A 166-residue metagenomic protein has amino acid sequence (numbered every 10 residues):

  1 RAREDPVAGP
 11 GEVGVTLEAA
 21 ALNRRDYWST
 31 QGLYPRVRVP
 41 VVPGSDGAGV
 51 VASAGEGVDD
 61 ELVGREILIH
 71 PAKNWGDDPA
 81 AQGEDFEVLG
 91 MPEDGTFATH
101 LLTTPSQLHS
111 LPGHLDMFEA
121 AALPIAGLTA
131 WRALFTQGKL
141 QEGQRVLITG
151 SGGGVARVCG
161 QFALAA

Functional and structural regions predicted by a protein language model:
E4-A20, L33-G76, P92, P112: Glycine-rich beta-strand-centered segment in the early N-terminal region that forms part of a ligand/cofactor-binding
R24-Q31, D78: Cytochrome P450 core scaffold surrounding the K-helix E-X-X-R motif and the conserved "meander" helix-loop region
R65-E66, H100, R145: Residue-level marker of beta-strand positions
N74-E84: Short, Lys/Arg- and Gly-enriched loop/turn segments at beta-strand edges
F86-H100: Short peripheral tails and domain-boundary helices/loops at the edges of structured domains
L102-S110: Structured surface patches comprising rigid loops and adjacent beta-strands/short helices at the edges of well-ordered
F118-A166: Mid-domain Rossmann-like dinucleotide-binding core that forms the NAD(H)/NADP(H) cofactor-binding site
